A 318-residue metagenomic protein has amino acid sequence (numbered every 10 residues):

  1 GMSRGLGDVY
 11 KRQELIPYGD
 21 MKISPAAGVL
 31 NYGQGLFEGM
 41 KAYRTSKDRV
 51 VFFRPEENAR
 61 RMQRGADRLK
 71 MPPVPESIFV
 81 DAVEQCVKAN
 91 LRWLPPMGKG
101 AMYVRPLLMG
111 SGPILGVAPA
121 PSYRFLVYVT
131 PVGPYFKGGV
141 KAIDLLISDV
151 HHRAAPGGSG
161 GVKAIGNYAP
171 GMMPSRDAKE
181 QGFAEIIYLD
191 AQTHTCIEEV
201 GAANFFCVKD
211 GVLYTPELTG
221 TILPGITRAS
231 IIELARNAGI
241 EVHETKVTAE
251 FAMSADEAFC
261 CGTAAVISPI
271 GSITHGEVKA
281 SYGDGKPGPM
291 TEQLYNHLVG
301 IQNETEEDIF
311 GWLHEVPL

Functional and structural regions predicted by a protein language model:
G1-Y10: Single conserved hydrophobic/aromatic residue that forms the stacking wall/gate of nucleotide- or nucleobase-binding
K11-P25: Short, hydrophobic/aliphatic alpha-helical segments
S24-M40, A265-I267: Conserved phosphate/anionic-ligand binding catalytic regions in large, soluble enzymes, centered on
M40-K41, L126, I186-I187, F205-C207: Short beta-strand scaffold segments in enzyme catalytic cores
P55-N58, Q63, D67-Q181, M290-H297: Extended Lys/Arg-rich, glycine-bearing segments that form polyanion-binding/interaction patches within enzyme domains
P75-S77, W93-A101, I186-L189, G239-T248 (+1 more regions): Flexible, glycine/charged-enriched surface loops at secondary-structure junctions
K137, L145, Q192-L318: Conserved catalytic-core subdomain
